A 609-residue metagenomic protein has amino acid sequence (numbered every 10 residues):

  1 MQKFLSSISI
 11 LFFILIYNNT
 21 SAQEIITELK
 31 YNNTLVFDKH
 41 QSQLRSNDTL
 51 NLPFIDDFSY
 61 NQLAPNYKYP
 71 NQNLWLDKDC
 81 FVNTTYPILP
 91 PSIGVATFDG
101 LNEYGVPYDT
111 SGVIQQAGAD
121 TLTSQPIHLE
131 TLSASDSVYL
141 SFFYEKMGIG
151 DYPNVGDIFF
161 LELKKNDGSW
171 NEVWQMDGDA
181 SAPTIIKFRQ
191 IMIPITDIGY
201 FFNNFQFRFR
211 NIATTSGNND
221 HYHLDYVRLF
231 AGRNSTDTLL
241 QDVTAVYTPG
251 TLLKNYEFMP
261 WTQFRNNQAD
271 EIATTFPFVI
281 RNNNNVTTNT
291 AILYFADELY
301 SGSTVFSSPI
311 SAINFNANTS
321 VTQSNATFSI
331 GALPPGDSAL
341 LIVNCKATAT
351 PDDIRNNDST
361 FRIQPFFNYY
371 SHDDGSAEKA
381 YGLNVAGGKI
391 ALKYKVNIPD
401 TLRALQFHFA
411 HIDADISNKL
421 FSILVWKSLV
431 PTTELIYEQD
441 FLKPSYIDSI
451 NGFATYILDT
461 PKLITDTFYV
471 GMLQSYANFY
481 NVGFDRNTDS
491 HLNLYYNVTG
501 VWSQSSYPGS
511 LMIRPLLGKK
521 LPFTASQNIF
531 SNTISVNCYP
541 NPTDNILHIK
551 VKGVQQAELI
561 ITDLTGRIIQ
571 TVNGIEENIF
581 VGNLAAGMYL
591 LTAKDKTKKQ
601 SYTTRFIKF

Functional and structural regions predicted by a protein language model:
S6, S21, F421, K427 (+2 more regions): C-terminal outer-membrane/trafficking sorting elements
E24, K39-D109, N154, S503: Extracellular glycan-recognition surfaces and repeat-rich motifs
N73-S137, H223, A377-Y381: Surface-exposed, low-complexity/disordered Ser/Thr/Gly/Pro/Asn-rich loops and linkers
Q116-G118, A213-A231: Extracellular carbohydrate recognition
G168-Y200, E434-I457: Extracellular carbohydrate recognition and processing domains and analogous Trp-centered ligand-binding platforms
H223-Y226, M472-F523: Short, surface-exposed beta-strand/loop patches at domain edges that form aromatic-rich interfacial subsites
S235-T248, F366-I390, L511-Y539, K552: Residue-level detector of functionally pivotal "anchor" positions at catalytic/ligand-binding pockets or at interdomain
D415-L492: Aromatic- and Gly/Pro-enriched, solvent-exposed loop/edge beta-strand patches characteristic of beta-rich domains
